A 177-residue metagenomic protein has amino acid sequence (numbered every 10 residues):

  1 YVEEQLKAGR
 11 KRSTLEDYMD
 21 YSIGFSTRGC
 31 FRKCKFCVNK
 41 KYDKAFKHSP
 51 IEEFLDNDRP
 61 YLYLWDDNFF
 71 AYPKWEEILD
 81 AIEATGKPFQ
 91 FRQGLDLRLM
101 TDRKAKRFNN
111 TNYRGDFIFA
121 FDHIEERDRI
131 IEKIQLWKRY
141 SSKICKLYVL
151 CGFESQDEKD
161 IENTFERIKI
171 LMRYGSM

Functional and structural regions predicted by a protein language model:
Y1-Y63: Acidic, low-complexity intrinsically disordered segments
L15, F54-L55, N110, I168-L171: A general structural signal for short secondary-structure junctions and capping/turn motifs
Y18-M19, C34-F36, K74, T101 (+2 more regions): Short acidic, gly/pro-rich beta-turn/loop elements at beta-sheet edges and active-site/ligand-binding grooves
R32-K33, D43-A45, A71-P73, S155-D157: Short catalytic/ligand-binding loop motif for oxyanion handling, primarily in non-cytosolic enzymes, centered on
K44-P50, E125, R129, Q156-N163: Alpha-helix N-cap and loop-to-helix initiation/capping positions
F54-K146, C151-F153: Conserved SAM/AdoMet-binding glycine-rich loop
F153-M177: Auxiliary Fe-S-binding modules of radical SAM enzymes
